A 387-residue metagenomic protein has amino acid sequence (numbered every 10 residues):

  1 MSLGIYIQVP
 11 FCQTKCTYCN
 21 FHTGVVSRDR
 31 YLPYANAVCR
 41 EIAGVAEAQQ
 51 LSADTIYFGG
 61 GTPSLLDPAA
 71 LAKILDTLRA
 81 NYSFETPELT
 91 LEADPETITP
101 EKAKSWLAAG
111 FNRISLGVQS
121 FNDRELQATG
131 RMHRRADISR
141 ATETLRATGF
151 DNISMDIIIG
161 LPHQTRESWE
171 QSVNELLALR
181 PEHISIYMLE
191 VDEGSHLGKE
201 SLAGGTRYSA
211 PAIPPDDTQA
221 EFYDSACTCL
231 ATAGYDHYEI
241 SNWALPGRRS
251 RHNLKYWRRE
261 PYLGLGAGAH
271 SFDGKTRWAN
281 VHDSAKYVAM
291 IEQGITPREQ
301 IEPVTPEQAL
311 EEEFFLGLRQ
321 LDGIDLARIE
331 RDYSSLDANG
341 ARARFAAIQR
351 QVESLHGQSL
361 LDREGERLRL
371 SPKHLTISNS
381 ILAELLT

Functional and structural regions predicted by a protein language model:
M1-V9: Immediate flanking context of iron-sulfur cluster ligation sites
S2, T23-E47, S52-R342: C-terminal scaffold of the Radical SAM
P10-F21: Local cysteine-cluster metal-coordination motifs and their immediate loop/turn environment, predominantly Fe-S cluster
A338-S354: Short amphipathic alpha-helical interaction segments
H356-E366: A short, conserved structural fragment
R367-S371: Minor-groove-contacting beta-hairpin "wing" of winged helix-turn-helix DNA-binding domains
K373-T387: Short, amphipathic alpha-helical interaction segments positioned at domain boundaries
